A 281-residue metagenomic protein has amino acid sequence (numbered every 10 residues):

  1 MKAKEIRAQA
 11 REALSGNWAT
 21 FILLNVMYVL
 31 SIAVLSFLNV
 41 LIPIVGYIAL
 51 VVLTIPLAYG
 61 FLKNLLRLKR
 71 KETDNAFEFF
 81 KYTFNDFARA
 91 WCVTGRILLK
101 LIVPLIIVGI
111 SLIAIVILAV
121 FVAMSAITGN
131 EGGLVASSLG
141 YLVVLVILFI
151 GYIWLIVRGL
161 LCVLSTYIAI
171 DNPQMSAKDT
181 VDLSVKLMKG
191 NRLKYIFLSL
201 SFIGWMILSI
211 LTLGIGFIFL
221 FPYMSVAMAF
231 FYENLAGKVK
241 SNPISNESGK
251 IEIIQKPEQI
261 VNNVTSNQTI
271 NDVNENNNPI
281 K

Functional and structural regions predicted by a protein language model:
M1-K281: Hydrophobic alpha-helical membrane segments
